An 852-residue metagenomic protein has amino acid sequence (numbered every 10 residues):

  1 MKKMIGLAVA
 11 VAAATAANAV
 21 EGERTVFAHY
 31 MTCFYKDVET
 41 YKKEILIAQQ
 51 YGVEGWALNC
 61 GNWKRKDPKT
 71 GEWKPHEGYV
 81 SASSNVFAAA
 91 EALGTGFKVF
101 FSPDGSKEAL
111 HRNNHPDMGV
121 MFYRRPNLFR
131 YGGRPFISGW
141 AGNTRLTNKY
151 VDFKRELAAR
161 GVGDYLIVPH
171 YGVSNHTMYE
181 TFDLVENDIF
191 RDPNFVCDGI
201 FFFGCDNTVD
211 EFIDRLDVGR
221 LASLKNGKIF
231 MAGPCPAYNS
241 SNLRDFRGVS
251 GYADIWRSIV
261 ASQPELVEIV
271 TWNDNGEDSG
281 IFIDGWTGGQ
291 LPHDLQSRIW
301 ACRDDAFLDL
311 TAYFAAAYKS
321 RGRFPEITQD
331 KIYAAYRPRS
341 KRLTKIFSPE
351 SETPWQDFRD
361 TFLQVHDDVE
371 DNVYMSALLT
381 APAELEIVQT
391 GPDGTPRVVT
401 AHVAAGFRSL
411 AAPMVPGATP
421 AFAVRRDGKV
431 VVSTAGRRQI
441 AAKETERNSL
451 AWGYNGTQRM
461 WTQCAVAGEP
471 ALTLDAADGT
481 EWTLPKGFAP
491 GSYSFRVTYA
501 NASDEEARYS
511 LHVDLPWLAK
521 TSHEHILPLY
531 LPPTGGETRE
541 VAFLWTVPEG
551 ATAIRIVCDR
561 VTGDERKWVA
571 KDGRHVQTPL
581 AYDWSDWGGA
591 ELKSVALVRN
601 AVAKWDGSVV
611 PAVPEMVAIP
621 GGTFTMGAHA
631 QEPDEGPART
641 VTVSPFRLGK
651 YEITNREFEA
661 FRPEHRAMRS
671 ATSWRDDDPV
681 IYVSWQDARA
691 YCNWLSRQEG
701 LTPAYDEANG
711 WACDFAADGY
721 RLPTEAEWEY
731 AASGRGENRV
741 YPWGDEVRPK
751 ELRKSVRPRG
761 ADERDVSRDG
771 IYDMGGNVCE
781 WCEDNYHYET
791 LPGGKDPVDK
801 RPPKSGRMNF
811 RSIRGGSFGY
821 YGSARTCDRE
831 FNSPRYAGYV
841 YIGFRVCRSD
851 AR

Functional and structural regions predicted by a protein language model:
V20-E384, V388-F407, A412-N448, W452 (+2 more regions): Glycan-processing catalytic domains of CAZymes
Y374-A377, A489-S503: A short beta-strand element within beta-rich, extracytoplasmic domains of secreted/secretory-pathway proteins
D427-S433, V561-W568: Short acidic/polar inter-strand loop motif in beta-rich domains
L474-K486, R539: Short beta-strands within extracellular/lumenal beta-sheet-rich domains
D504-D514: Beta-strand acidic-aromatic groove motif in beta-rich domains, primarily in extracellular
K520-G550, G563-E565: Extracellular carbohydrate recognition and processing domains and analogous Trp-centered ligand-binding platforms
M626-A630, T642-D745, E783-L791, R807 (+1 more regions): Active-site microenvironments of metalloenzymes and redox enzymes
E632-V641, S673, E737, V766 (+1 more regions): Surface-exposed recognition segments
